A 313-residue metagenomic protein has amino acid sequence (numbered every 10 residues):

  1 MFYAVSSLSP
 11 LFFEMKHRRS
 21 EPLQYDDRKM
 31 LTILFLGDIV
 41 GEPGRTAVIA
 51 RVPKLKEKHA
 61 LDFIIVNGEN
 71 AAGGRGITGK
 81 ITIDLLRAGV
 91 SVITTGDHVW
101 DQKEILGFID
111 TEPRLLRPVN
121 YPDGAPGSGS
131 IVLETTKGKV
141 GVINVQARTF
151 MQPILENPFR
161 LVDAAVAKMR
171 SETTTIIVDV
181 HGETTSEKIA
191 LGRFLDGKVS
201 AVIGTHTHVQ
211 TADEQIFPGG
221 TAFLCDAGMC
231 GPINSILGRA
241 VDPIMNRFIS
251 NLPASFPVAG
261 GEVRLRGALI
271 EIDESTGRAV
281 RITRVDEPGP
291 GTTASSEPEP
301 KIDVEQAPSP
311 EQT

Functional and structural regions predicted by a protein language model:
M1, E21-L23: Short, low-complexity intrinsically disordered segments enriched in A/P/G/S/L with frequent Arg, especially at protein
M1-F2, V304: Short, intrinsically disordered, low-complexity terminal segments
S6-S9, S20, S309: Serine residues within intrinsically disordered or low-complexity segments
M15-K16, Y25: Intrinsically disordered, low-complexity regions enriched in serine, threonine, proline and polar/charged residues
R18-R19, R28: Basic polycationic patches enriched in arginine
Q24-T313: Acidic, metal/ion-coordinating pockets
